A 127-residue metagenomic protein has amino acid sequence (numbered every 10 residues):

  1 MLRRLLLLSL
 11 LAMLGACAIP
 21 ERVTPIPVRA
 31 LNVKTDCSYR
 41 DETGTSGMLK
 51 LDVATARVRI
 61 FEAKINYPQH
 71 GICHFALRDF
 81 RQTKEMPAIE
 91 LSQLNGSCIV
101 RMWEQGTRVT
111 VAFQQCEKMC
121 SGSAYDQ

Functional and structural regions predicted by a protein language model:
L5-L14: Sec-dependent N-terminal signal peptides
E21-D52, R57-Q69, A112-Q114: Tryptophan-anchored aromatic micro-motifs
L51-Q105, V111: Mature extracytoplasmic domains of secretory-pathway proteins
T110-Q127: C-terminal partner/receptor-binding element of secreted or periplasmic proteins
